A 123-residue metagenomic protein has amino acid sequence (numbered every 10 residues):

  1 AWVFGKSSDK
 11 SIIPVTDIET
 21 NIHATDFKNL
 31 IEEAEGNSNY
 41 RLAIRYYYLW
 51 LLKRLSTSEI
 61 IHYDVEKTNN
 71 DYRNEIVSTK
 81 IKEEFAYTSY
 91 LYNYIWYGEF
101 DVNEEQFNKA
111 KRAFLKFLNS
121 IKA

Functional and structural regions predicted by a protein language model:
A1-E33, K122-A123: Hydrophobic, helix-length membrane anchors
L30-A123: Membrane-proximal, non-transmembrane interaction modules that couple membrane proteins to downstream assemblies
